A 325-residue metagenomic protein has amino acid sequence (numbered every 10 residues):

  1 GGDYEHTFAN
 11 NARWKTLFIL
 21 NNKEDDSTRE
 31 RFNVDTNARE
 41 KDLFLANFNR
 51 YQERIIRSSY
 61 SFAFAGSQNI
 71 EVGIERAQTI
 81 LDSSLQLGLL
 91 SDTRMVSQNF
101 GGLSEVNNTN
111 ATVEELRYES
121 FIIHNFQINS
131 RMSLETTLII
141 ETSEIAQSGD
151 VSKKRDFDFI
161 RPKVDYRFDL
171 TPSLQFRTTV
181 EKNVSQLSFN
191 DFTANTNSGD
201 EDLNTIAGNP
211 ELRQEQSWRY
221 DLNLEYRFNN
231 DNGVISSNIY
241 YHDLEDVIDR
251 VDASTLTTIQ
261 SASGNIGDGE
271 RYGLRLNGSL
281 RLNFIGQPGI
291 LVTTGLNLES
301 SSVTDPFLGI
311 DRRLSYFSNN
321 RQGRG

Functional and structural regions predicted by a protein language model:
G1, A46-Q52, N110-L116, K154-D158 (+4 more regions): Short sequence motifs at beta-strands and strand-loop junctions characteristic of Gram-negative outer-membrane
G1, S27-D35, S83-S91, A146-K153 (+5 more regions): Outer-membrane beta-barrel translocator domains and adjoining extracellular loop/strand segments of Gram-negative
G1-D3, R39-A46, S104-N110, A146-K153 (+3 more regions): Extracellular loop and loop/strand-boundary signature of outer-membrane beta-barrel proteins
G1-G149, D169, G273-L280, G286-N297: Face-selective signature of the C-terminal outer-membrane beta-barrel domain
G1-G2, Q52-S58, L116-I122, I160-V164 (+6 more regions): Hydrophobic, lipid-facing positions within transmembrane beta-strands of outer-membrane proteins
R29-R31, N47-E53, L85-R94, T179 (+2 more regions): Solvent-exposed loop/turn elements at secondary-structure boundaries
T109-E115, V184-S236, Y241-D243, T255-R281: Outer-membrane beta-barrel signature, preferentially recognizing the C-terminal barrel domain of Gram-negative
Y240-D243, A262-G325: Gram-negative outer-membrane beta-barrel transporters
